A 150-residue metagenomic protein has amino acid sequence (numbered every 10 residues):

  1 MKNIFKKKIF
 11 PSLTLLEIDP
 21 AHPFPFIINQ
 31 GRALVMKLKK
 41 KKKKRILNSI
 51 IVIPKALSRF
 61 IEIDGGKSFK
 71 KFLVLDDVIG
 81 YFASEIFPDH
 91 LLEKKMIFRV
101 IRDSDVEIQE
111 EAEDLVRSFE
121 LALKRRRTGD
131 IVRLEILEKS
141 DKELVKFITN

Functional and structural regions predicted by a protein language model:
M1-N150: N-terminal non-catalytic structural scaffold regions of very large proteins
